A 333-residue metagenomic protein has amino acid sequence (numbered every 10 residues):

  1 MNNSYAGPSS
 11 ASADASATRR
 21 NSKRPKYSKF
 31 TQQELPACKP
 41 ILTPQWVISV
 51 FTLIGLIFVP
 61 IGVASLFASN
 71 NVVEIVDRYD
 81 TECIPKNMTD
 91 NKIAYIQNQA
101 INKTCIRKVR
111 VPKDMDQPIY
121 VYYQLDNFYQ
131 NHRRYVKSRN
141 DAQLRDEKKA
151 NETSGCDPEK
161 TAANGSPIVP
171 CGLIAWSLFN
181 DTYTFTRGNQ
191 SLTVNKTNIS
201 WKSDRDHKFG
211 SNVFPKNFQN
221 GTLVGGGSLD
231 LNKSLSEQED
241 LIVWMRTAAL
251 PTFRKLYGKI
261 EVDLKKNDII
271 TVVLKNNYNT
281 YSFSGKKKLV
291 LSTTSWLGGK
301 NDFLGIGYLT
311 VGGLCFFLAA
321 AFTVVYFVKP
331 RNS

Functional and structural regions predicted by a protein language model:
A17-L42, I84-Q97, F283-T294: Membrane-proximal N-terminal segments immediately preceding the first transmembrane helix
T31-N71: Internal alpha-helical transmembrane segments
F67-T89: Alpha-helical transmembrane signal-anchor/signal-peptide segments
K92-K103, M245-T252: Extracellular beta-rich ligand/substrate-recognition surface
I101-I242: Soluble non-transmembrane domains of integral membrane proteins
V109-K113, N232-E237, L241-D268: Exposed beta-sheet edge/beta-hairpin loop segments within beta-rich domains
V121, Y257-L291: Extended, hydrophilic extramembrane loops/domains of integral membrane proteins
L297-S333: Juxtamembrane interface at the cytosolic side of transmembrane helices
